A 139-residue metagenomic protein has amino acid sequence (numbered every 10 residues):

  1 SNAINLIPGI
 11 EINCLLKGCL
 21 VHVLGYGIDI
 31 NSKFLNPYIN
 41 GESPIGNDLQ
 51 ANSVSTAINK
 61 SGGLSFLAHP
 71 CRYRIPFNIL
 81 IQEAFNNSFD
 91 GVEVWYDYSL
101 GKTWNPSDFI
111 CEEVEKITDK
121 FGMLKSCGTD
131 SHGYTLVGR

Functional and structural regions predicted by a protein language model:
N2-G91: Extended substrate/RNA-proximal surfaces in nucleic-acid metabolism proteins
N2-I7, K102-C127: Short acidic, glycine/proline-enriched helix-loop-strand junctions
I12, P70, Y96, T129-S131: Active-site metal-binding loops of divalent metal-dependent hydrolases
G18-V23, I75-Q82, K102-E112, Y134-R139: Histidine/acidic-residue-rich catalytic or RNA/ligand-binding cores of hydrolases and nuclease-related proteins
F89-G101: His/Asp/Glu-enriched short active-site or ligand-binding loop at hydrolase and phosphoryl-transfer sites
G122-G138: Short acidic/histidine-rich active-site segments
